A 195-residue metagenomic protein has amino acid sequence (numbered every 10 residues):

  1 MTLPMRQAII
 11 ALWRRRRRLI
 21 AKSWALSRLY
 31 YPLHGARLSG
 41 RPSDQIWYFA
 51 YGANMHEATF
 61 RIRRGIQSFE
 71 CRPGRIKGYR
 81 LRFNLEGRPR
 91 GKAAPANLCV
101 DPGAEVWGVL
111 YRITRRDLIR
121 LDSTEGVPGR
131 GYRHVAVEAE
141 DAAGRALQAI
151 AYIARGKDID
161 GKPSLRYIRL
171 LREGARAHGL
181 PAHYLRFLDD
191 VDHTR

Functional and structural regions predicted by a protein language model:
T2-R195: Glycine-aromatic micro-motifs
